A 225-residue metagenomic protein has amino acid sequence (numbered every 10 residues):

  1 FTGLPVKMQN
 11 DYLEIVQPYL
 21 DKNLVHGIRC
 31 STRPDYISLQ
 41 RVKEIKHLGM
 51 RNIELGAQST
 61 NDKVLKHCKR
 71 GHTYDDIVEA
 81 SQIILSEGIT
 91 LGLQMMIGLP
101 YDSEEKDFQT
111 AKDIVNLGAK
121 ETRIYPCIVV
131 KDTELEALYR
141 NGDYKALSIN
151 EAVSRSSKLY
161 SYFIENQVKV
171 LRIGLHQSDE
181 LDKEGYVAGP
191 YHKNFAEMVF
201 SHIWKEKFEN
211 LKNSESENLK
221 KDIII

Functional and structural regions predicted by a protein language model:
F1-E121, K131-N150: Conserved non-cysteine loop/helix-boundary elements of the Radical SAM core domain that shape
Y125-V130, H176: Short glycine-enriched loops at secondary-structure junctions
T133-E134, R140-I225: Auxiliary Fe-S-binding modules of radical SAM enzymes
